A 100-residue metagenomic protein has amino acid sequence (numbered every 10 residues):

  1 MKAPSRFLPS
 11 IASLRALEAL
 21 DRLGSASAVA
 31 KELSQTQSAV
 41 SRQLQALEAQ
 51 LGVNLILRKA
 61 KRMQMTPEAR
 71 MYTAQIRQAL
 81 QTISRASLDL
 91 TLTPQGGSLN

Functional and structural regions predicted by a protein language model:
A3-L23, S41, R70-T73, R77: Short alpha-helical elements of helix-turn-helix
A19-S34: Short helix-boundary/capping micro-motifs
S25-A26, L44, R58: Helix-turn-helix DNA-binding elements, focusing on the entry/boundary residues of the two helices that contact DNA
K31, A49, R70: Alpha-helical residues within the helix-turn-helix
T36-A39, Q43-A46: Residues within the DNA-recognition helix of helix-turn-helix
E48-M65: A short LG(V/I)-centered, amphipathic sequence patch enriched for acidic residue(s) preceding the LG motif
T91-N100: Interdomain hinge and pocket-entrance segments immediately C-terminal to HTH DNA-binding domains
